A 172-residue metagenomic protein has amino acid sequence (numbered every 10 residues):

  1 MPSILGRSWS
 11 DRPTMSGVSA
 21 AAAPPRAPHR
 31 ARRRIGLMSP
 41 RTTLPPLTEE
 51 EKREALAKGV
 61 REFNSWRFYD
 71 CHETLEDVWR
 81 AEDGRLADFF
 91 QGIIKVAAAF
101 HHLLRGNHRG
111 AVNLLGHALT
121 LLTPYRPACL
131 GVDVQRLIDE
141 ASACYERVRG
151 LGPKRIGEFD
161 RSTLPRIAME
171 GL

Functional and structural regions predicted by a protein language model:
I4, W9, P13-D83, H117-L172: N-terminal alpha-helical interaction modules that lie
E82-R85, G106: Short coil/turn helix-boundary motifs
L104-V112: Short coil/turn connectors between adjacent alpha-helices in alpha-solenoid helical repeat scaffolds
